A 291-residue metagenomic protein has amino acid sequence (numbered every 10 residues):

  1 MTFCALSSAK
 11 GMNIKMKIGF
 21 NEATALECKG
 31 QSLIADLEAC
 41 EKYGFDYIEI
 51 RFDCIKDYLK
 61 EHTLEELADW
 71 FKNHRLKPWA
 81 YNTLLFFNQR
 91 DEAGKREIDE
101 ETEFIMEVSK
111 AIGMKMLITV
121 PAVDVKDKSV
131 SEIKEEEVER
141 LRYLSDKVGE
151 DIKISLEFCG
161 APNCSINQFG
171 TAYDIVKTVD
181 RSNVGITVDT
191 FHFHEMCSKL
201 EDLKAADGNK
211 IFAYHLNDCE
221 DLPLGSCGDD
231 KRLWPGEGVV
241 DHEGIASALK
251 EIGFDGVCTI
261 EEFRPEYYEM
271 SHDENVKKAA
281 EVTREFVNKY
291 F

Functional and structural regions predicted by a protein language model:
A5, N13, Q31-S32, W70-H74 (+4 more regions): Active-site acidic/histidine proton-transfer and metal-coordination neighborhood in alpha/beta enzyme cores
G11-L26, G30-Y43, E107-G113, I166-V188 (+1 more regions): Histidine-acidic metal/acid-base catalytic patches
T24-L26, F52-C54, L84-F87, P121-V125 (+4 more regions): Active-site-proximal loop/turn and secondary-structure-junction residues that shape catalytic pockets, frequently
A39, G44-L59, N82-L85: N-terminal substrate-binding region of glycoside hydrolase catalytic domains
D46-Y47, K77, K115, K153 (+1 more regions): Residue-level detector of anion-binding/catalytic polar loops
E49, A80-N82, I118, S155 (+2 more regions): Conserved beta-strand positions in the central sheet of alpha/beta enzyme cores
E49-F71, D124-K128: Glycine-rich, proline-tolerant flexible connector loops at the mouths of alpha/beta enzymes
F87-K95, L233-G236: The substrate-binding groove and active-site-proximal loops of carbohydrate-active enzymes, especially glycoside
